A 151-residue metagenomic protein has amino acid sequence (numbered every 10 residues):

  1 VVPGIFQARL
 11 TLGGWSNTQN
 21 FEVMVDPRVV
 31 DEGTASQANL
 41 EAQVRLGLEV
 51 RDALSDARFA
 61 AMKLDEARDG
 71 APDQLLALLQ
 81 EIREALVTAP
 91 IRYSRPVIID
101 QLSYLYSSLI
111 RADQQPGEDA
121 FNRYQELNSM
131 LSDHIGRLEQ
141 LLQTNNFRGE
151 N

Functional and structural regions predicted by a protein language model:
V1-P3: Short, surface-exposed loop/turn motifs with a glycine/proline- and acidic-biased composition
I5, L12, Q19-F21, E49-N151: Mature extracytoplasmic or organellar-lumen-exposed domains after removal of signal/transit peptides
T11-G13, D26: An acidic- and aromatic-residue-enriched active-site/binding cleft used to recognize and process polar
T18-S55: Low-complexity, Pro/Ser/Thr- and charge-rich linker/hinge segments at domain boundaries
